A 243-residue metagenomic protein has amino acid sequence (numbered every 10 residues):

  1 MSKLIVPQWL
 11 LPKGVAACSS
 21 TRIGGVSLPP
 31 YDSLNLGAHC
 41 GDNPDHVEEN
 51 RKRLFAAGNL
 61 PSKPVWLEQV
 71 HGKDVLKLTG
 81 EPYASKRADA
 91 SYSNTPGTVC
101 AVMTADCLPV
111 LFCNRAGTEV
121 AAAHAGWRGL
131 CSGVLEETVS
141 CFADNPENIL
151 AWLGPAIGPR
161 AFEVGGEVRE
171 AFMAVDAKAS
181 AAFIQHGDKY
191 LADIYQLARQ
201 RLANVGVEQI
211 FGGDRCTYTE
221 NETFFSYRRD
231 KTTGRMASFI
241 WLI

Functional and structural regions predicted by a protein language model:
M1-I243: Active-site microenvironment for binding and transforming phosphate-containing groups
